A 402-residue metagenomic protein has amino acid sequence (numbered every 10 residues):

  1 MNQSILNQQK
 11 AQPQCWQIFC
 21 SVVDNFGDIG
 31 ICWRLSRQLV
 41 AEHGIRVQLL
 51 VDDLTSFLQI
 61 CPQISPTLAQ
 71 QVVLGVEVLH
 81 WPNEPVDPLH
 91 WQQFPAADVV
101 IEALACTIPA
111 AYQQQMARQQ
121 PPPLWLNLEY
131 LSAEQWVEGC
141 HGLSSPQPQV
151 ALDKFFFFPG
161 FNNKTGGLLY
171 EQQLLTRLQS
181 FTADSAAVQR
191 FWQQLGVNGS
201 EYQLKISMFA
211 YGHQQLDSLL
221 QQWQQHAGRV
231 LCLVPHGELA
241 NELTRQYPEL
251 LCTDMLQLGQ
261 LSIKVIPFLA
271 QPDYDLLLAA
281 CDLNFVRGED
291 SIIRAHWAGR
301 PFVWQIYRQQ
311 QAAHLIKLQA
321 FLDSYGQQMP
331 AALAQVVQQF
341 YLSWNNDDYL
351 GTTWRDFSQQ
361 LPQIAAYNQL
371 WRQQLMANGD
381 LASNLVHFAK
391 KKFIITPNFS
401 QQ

Functional and structural regions predicted by a protein language model:
C20-G44, Q48-A151, G237: Active-site and donor-binding regions of nucleotide-sugar-utilizing enzymes
S21, F26, W33-R37, F268-K317: A donor-sugar binding/catalytic signature common to diverse glycosyltransferases and related nucleotide-sugar
P82-N83, L233, E242, Q246-H296: Donor nucleotide-activated moiety binding/catalytic core segment of transferases that use nucleotide-activated donors
Q120-L124, G228, R300: A short helix->loop->beta-strand "cap" motif at the edges of active sites that frequently abuts
E129-D217: A nucleotide-sugar donor-handling region in carbohydrate enzymes
E171, Q327-Q402: C-terminal amphipathic helix plus adjacent low-complexity, charged tail appended to glycosyltransferase catalytic
S218-R229: Short hydrophobic signal-anchor/transmembrane segments that target glycosyltransferases and glycosylation machinery
P301-D347: Nucleotide-sugar donor-binding patch of glycosyltransferase catalytic domains
